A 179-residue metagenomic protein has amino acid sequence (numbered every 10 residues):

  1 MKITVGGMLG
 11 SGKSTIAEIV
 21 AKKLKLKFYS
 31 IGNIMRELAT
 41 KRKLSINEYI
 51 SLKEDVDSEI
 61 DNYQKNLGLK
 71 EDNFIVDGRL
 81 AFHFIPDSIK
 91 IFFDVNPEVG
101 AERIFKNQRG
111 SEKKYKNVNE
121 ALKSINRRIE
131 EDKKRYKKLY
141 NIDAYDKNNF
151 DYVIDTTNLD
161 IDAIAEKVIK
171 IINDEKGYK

Functional and structural regions predicted by a protein language model:
V5: Hydrophobic anchor at the beta1->P-loop junction of P-loop NTPases
M8: P-loop (Walker A) phosphate-binding loop of NTP-binding proteins
S11: ATP-binding Walker
S14: Walker A/P-loop
K22-Y29: Post-Walker A helix-loop "phosphate-sensing" segment adjacent to the P-loop in P-loop NTPases
Y29-I85, E98-E102, K106-K113, K123 (+1 more regions): ATP-dependent small-molecule kinase phosphotransfer cores that center on conserved nucleotide phosphate-binding segments
K113-K167: Small-molecule kinase domains that catalyze NTP-dependent phosphoryl transfer to phosphate-bearing small molecules
